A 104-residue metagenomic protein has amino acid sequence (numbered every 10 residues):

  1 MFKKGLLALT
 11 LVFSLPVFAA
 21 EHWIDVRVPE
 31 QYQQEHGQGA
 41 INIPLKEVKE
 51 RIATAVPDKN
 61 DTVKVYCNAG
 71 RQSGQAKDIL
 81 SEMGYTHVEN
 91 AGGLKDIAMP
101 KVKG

Functional and structural regions predicted by a protein language model:
M1-K4: Positively charged n-region of N-terminal signal peptides that target proteins for export
L7: Nucleotide/phosphate-binding catalytic cleft detector across ATP-hydrolyzing and phosphate-transferring enzymes
S14-P16: N-terminal signal peptide c-region/cleavage motif recognized by signal peptidases
E21-H22, V26-T62, R71-G104: Rhodanese-like catalytic fold shared by cysteine-dependent sulfurtransferases and DSP/PTP-type phosphatases
Y66: Short, surface-exposed ligand- or partner-binding patches at beta-edge/loop junctions that are enriched in aromatics
